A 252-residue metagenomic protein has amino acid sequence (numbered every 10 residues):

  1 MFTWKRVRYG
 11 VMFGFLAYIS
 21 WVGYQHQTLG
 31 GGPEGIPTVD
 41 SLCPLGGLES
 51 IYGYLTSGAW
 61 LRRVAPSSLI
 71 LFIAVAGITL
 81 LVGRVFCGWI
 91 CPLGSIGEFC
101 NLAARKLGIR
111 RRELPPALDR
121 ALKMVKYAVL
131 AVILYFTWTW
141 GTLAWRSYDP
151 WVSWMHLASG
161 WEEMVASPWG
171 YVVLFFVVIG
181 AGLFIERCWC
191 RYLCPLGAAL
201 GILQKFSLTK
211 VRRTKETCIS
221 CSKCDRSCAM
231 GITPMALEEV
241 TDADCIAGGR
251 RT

Functional and structural regions predicted by a protein language model:
M1-E238, A243-D244: Non-ligating segments of multi-cofactor redox enzymes
